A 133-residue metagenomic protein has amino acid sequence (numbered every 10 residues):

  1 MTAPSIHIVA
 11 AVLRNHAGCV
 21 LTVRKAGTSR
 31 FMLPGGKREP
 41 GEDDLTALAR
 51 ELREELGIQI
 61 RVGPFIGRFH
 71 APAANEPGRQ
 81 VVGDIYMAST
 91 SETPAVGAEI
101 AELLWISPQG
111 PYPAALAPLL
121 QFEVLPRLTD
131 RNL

Functional and structural regions predicted by a protein language model:
M1-V20, K37: Conserved N-terminal beta-strand and adjoining loop/helix that marks the start of the Nudix/MutT-like hydrolase domain
H7-V9, G18, V81-D84, A101: Change "...and in nucleic-acid phosphodiester-cleaving endonucleases..." to "...and in nucleic-acid processing enzymes
L13-R14, T22, A88, W105: Conserved hydrophobic "DFG−1" position in protein kinase catalytic cores
K25: Short loop/turn segments immediately following the C-termini of beta-strands
T28-S29: A short acidic/small-residue loop/turn micro-motif
L33-I66: The catalytic Nudix box helix
F69-P94, P108: Active-site-adjacent beta-strand/loop module that shapes the phosphate/pyrophosphate-binding cleft
I85-M87, A95-N132: NUDIX/MutT-family hydrolases
